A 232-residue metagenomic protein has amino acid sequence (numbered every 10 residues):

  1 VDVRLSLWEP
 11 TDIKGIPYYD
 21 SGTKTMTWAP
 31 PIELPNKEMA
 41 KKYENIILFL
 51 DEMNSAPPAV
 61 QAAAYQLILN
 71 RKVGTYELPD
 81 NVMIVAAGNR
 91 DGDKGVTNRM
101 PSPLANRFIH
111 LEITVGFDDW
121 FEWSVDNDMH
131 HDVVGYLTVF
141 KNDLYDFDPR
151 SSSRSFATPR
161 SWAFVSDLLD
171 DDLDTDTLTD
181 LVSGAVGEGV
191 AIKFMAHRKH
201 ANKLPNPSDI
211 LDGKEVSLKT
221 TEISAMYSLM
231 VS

Functional and structural regions predicted by a protein language model:
V1-V139: AAA+ P-loop NTPase catalytic core and its hallmark functional loops
P17-D20, N127-D128, F140, L169 (+3 more regions): Alpha-helix boundary/capping residues
K24-W28, G74-T75, K94-N106, S153-T177 (+1 more regions): Short, Lys/Arg-enriched charge-dense amphipathic segments
A62, P159-A163, D176, E188 (+2 more regions): Non-catalytic, well-ordered alpha-helical scaffold segments
F121-A185: Conserved AAA+ ATPase small/helical "lid" subdomain
K141-S155, N202-S217: Short flexible/disordered coil segments
T175-D209, K214: Charge-dense polyanion-binding interfaces
K219-S232: Terminal-proximal interaction/regulatory segments of ATP-powered molecular machines
